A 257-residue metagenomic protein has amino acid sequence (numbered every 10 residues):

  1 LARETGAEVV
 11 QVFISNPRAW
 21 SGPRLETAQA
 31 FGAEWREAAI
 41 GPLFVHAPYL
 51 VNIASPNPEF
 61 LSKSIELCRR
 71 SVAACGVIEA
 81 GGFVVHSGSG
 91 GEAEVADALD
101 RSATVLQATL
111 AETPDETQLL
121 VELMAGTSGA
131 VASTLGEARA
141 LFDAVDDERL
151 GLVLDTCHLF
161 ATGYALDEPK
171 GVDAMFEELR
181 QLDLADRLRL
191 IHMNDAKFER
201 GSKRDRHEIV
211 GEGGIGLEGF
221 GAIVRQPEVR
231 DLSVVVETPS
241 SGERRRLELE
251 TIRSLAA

Functional and structural regions predicted by a protein language model:
L1-A47, V51-A73, A257: N-terminal pre-domain/capping segments
A2, H46, S64, C75 (+5 more regions): Conserved, mostly hydrophobic/aromatic
E8-F13, L43-V45, G151-T156, A185-K197: Non-cysteine beta-strand/loop elements that form the S-adenosyl-L-methionine
S15-P17, P48-L50, G88-G90, E122-S128 (+3 more regions): Active-site beta-loop-alpha junctions enriched in small/polar residues
T27-V45, S102-E116, R139-D146, G214-Q226: Alpha-helix-loop-beta-strand connector modules within alpha/beta enzyme cores
I53-L152: Active-site acidic/histidine proton-transfer and metal-coordination neighborhood in alpha/beta enzyme cores
A96, V131-R139, F160-D231: Gly/Pro-rich active-site loop or hairpin
E243-A257: C-terminal helical cap(s) of enzyme catalytic domains, especially alpha/beta-barrels
